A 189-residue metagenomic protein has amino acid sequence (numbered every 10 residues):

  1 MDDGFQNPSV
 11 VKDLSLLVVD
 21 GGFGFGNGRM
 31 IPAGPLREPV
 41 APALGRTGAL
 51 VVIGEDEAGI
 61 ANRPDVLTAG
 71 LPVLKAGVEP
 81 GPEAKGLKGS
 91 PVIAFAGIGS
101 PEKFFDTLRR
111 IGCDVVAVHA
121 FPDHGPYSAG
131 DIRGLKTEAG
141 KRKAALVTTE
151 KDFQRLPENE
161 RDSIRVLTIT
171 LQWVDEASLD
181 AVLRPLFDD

Functional and structural regions predicted by a protein language model:
M1-L67: Phosphate/Mg2+-binding loops and adjacent switch elements in nucleotide/diphosphate-handling enzyme cores
N7-K12, R63-L67, K85-G86, Q154-S163: Short loop/helix-cap segments at secondary-structure boundaries that form the rim of catalytic
S15-V19, L44-G54, L67-P80, A84-F95 (+4 more regions): Conserved beta-strand/loop subsegment of P-loop NTPase cores
I53-D56, F95-G99, T149-K151, T170: Structural motif
D56-R63, E102-K103, F153-L156: Short, charged/polar "capping" segments at the starts of alpha-helices and the immediately preceding loops
P80-A129, E176, D180-R184: Redox- and metal-dependent alpha/beta enzyme cores, enriched for Fe-S-associated oxidoreductases and cofactor-handling
A129, R133-R142: Conserved motor-coupling elements within RecA-like helicase/translocase cores
E138, A144-A145, K151-D189: Generic C-terminus detector
